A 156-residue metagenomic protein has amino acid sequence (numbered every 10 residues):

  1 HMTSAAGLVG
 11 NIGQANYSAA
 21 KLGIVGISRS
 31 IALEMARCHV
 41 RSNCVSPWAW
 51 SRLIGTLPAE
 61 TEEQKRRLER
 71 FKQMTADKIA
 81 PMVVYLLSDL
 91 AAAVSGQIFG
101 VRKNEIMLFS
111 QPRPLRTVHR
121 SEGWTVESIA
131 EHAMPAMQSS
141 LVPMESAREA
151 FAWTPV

Functional and structural regions predicted by a protein language model:
S4: Residue(s) in the substrate-gating loop at a strand-loop-helix junction that position the organic substrate next
G7-V9, S51: Conserved catalytic-site region of short-chain dehydrogenase/reductase
V9-N16, R37: Active-site loop immediately N-terminal to the catalytic Tyr-X3-Lys motif of short-chain dehydrogenase/reductase
A20, S28: Active-site helix of classical SDR
L33-R37, S51: Alpha-helical segment proximal to the catalytic Tyr-Lys
A36, R41, V94-G96: Short, small/polar-rich loop/turn modules that mediate ligand/substrate recognition or access, typified
C44-R67, V126-E127: C-terminal beta-strand-loop-alpha-helix "lid" module of Rossmann-like NAD(P)-dependent dehydrogenases
K65-V156: C-terminal helical subdomain
